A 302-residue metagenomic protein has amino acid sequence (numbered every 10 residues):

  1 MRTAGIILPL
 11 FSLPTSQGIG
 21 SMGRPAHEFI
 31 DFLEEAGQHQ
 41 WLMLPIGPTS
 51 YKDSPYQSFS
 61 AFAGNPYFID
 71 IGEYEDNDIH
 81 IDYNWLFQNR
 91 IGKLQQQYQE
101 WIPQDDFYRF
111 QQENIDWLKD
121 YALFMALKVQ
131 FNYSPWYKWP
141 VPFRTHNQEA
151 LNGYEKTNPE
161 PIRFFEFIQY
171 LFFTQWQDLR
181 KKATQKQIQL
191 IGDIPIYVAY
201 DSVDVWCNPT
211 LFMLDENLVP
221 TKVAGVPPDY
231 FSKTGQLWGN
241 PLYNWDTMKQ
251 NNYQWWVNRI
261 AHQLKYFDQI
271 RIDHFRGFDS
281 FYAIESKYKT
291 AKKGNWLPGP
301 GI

Functional and structural regions predicted by a protein language model:
M1-L13, H27: N-terminal regions that are enriched for targeting/export leaders and immediately downstream pro/stem segments
A4-L8, W41-L42, L190-G192, I270: Hydrophobic faces of well-ordered beta-strands that scaffold small-molecule active sites in alpha/beta enzyme cores
I7-P9, T15, D53-Q169, F173 (+1 more regions): Alpha-amylase-like alpha-glycosidases and glucanotransferases acting on alpha-linked glucans and related
G18-M22: A short, glycine/small-residue-rich beta-strand->loop->alpha-helix junction that serves as a flexible
R24-D31, T174-K182, W256-N258: Short alpha-helical segments and helix-capping/turn motifs at coil-helix boundaries
R24-T49, H262-Q269: Catalytic domains of carbohydrate-active enzymes, especially glycoside hydrolases
L33, M43, F124, A183 (+2 more regions): Conserved, mostly hydrophobic/aromatic
F165-A199: Conserved, well-ordered alpha-helix/loop/beta-strand core segments that scaffold catalytic motifs
